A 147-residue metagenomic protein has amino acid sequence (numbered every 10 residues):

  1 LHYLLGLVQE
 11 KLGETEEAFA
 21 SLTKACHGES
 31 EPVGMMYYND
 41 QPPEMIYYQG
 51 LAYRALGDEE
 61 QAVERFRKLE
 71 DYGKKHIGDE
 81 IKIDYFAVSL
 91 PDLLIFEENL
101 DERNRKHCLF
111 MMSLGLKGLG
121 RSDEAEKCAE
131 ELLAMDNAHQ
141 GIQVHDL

Functional and structural regions predicted by a protein language model:
L1, G34-M35, M45, D79 (+2 more regions): TPR alpha-solenoid repeat register
Y3-L4, K11, Y48-G50, A55 (+3 more regions): "A position-specific structural signal for the A-helix of alpha-solenoid helical repeats
K24-G34, E70-D71, G78, L133-A134: Amphipathic alpha-helical segments of tetratricopeptide repeats
M35, P42-E44, Q49, E98 (+2 more regions): Residues that mark the junctions of alpha-helical repeat units in TPR/alpha-solenoid scaffolds
F66-F110: Alpha-helical adaptor scaffolds
